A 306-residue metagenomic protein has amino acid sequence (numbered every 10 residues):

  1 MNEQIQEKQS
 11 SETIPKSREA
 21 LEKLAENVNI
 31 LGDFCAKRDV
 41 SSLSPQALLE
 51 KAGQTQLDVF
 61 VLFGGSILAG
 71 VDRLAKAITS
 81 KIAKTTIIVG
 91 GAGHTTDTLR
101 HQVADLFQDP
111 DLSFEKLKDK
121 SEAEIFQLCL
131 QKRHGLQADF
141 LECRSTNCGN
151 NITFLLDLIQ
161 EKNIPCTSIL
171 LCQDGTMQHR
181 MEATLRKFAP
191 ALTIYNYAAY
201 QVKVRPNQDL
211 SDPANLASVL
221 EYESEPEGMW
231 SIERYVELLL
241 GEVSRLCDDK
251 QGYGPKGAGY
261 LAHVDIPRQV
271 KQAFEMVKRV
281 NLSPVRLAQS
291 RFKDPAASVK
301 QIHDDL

Functional and structural regions predicted by a protein language model:
N2-M229, R286, K293-L306: A structural signal for short, hydrophobic/glycine-enriched beta-strand patches
D33-A36, V40, Q131, S244 (+3 more regions): Generic surface-pattern signal
R205-M276: A conserved mid-domain beta-alpha-beta active-site/ligand-binding segment of alpha/beta enzyme cores
A262-L306: C-terminal non-catalytic accessory extensions
